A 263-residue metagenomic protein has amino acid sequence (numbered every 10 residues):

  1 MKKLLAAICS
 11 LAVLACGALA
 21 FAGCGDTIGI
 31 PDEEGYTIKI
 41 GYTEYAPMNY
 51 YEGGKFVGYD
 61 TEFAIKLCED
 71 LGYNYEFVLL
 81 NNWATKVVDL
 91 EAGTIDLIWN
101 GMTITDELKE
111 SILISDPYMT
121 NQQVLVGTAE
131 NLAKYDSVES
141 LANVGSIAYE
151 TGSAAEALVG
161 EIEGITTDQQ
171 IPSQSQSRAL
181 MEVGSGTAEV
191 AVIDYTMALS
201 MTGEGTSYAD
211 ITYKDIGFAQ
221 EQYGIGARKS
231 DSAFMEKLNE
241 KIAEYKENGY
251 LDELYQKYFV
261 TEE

Functional and structural regions predicted by a protein language model:
G25, T61-D70, A129-L132, G145 (+2 more regions): Extended ligand-binding regions for polar small-molecule ligands
D26-T27, N74-F77, A154-I171, A209-Y213 (+1 more regions): Ligand-binding clefts/hinges and TM-proximal coupling segments of bilobed small-molecule sensing domains
I28-G101: Extracytoplasmic small-molecule ligand-binding "clamshell" domains of the periplasmic binding protein/Venus flytrap
D32, G127-S146: Flexible hinge/capping segments at coil-to-helix
I38-G41, V138-G152: Short loop->beta-strand "edge-of-pocket" segments that line small-molecule binding or catalytic clefts across diverse
T43-E44, T120-A129, Y195, L199 (+2 more regions): Periplasmic-binding protein-like
E76-V88, A133-K134, Q170-S185, E221: Short helix-initiation/N-cap motifs at beta->coil->alpha
A84, G101-E110, L158-E161, G184-S185 (+1 more regions): A ligand-binding cleft/hinge motif common to bilobed small-molecule-binding domains
